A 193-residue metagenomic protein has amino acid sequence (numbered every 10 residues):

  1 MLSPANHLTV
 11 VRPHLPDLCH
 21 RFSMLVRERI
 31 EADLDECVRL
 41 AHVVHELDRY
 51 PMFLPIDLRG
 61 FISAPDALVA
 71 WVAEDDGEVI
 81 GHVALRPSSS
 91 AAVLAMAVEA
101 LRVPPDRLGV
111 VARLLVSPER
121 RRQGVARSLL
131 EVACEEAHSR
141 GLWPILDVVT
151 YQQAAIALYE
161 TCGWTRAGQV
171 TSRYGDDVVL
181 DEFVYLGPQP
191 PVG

Functional and structural regions predicted by a protein language model:
H7-V10, W71, I145, V149-I156 (+2 more regions): C-terminal "cap" of GNAT-fold acetyltransferases
V10-H14, M24-R39: A short beta-loop-alpha structural element at the N-terminal edge of CoA-dependent acyl/N-acetyltransferase catalytic
V26, V111, L180-E182: Hydrophobic residues on conserved beta-strands that form the core of alpha/beta folds
E46-D75, V79, A84, S90: Active-site rim helix/loop that mediates acceptor-substrate recognition in acyltransferases
H82-R113, R173-V178: Conserved acyl-donor/pantetheine-binding loop and adjacent beta-alpha core of acyl/acetyltransferases and related
L101-R102, A112-R121, V149: A short, internal acetyl-CoA/4′-phosphopantetheine-binding micro-motif in the GNAT/acyltransferase core
V116, R122-E135, A157-T161: Conserved acetyl-CoA-binding loop-helix of GNAT-fold acetyltransferases
